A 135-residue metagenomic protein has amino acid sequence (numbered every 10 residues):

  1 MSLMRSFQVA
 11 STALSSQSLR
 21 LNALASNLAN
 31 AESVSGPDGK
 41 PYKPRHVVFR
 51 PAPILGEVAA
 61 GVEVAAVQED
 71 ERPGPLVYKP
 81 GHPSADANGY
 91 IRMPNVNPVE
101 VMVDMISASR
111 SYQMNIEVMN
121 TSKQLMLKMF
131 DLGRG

Functional and structural regions predicted by a protein language model:
M1-G135: Amphipathic alpha-helical polymerization modules
